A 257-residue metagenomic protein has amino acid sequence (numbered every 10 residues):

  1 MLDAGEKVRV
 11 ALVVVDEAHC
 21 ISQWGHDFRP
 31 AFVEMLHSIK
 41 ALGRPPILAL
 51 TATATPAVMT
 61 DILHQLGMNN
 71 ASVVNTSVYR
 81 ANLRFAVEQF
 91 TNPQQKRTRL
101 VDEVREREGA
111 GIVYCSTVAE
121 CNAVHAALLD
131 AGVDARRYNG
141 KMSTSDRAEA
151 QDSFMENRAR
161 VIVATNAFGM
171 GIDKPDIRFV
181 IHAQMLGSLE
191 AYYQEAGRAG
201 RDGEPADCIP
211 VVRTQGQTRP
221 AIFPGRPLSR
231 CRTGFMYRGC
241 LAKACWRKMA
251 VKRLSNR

Functional and structural regions predicted by a protein language model:
M1-R230: Helicase motor core with emphasis on the C-terminal RecA-like subdomain
P220, R226-R257: C-terminal accessory/connector segments of nucleic-acid motor ATPases
